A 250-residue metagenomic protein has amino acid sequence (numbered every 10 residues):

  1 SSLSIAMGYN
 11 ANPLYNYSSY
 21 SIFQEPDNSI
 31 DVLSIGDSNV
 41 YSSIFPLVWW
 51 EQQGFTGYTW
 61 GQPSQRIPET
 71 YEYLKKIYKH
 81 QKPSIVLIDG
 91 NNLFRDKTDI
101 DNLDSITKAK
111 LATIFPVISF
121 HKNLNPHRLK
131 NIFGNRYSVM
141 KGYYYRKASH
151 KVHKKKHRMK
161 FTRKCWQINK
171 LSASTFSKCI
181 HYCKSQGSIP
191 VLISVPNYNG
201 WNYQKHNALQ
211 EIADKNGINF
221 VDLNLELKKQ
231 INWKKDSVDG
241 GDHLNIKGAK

Functional and structural regions predicted by a protein language model:
S1-D31: N-terminal secretory targeting modules
S29-I30, F55-T56, K82-I85, K184-V191 (+1 more regions): Loop/turn elements at helix/coil->beta-strand transitions in domains of secreted/extracellular proteins
S34-I35, N39-I118: Membrane-embedded segments
S64-P68, I168-K170, Y198-Q204: Acidic-and-aromatic substrate-binding clefts and catalytic sites of carbohydrate-active enzymes
D99-I189: Secreted/periplasmic serine-hydrolase-like ester/acetyl group-modifying domain
P190-I193, A208-K234: Extracellular serine-dependent O-acyl
V238-K250: Histidine-centered active-site loop/cap adjacent to the catalytic His in serine esterases/O-acetyl transfer systems
